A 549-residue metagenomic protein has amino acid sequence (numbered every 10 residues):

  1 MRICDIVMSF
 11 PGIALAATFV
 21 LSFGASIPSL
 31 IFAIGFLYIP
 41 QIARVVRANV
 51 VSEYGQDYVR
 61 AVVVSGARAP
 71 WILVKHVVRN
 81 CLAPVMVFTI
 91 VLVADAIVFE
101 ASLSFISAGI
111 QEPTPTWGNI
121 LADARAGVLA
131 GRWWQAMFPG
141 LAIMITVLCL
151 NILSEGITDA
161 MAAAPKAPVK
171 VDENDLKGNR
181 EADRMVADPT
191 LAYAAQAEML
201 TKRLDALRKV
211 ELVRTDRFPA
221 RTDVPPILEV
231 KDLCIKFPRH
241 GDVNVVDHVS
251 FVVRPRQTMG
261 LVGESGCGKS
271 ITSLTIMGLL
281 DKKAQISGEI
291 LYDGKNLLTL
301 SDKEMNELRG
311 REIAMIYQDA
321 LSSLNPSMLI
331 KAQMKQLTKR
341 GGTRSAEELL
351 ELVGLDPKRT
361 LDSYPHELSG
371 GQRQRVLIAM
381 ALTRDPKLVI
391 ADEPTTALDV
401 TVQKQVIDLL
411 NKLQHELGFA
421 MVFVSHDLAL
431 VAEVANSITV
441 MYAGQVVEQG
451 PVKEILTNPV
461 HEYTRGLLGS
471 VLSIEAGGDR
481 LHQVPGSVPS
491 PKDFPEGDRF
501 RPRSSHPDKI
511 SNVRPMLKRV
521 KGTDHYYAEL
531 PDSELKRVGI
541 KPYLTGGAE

Functional and structural regions predicted by a protein language model:
M1-Q56, P84: Generic hydrophobic transmembrane alpha-helix motif, especially the helices
M8, F19-G24, V50, L92 (+2 more regions): Glycine-rich helix-loop "coupling/hinge" segments at transmembrane-helix boundaries in multipass transporters
A162-I235, M516-E549: ABC-family P-loop ATPase nucleotide-binding domain
A167, F218-I227, H240, P451-A548: Charged, flexible cofactor/metal-binding loops and thiol motifs
Q285-N296: Conserved ABC transporter NBD signature motif
T383-K387: A short, proline-enriched helix->beta-strand linker immediately N-terminal to the Walker B motif in ABC-type P-loop
L398-D479: P-loop NTP-binding/switch modules centered on Walker-like glycine-rich loops
